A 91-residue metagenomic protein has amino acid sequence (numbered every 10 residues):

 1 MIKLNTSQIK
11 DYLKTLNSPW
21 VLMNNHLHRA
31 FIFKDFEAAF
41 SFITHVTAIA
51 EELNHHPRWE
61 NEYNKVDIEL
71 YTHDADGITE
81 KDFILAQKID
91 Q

Functional and structural regions predicted by a protein language model:
M1-K34: N-terminal first-folded block
T6-N17, P57, N64-H73: Structural preference for alpha-helix termini/caps and helix-kink/transition segments
S18, L22, H45-P57: Short arginine-rich
N24-H26, N61-K65: Short Gly/Ser/Thr- and Asp/Glu-enriched loop/turn motifs at secondary-structure junctions
K34-A38, T44-A48, W59, H73: Ser/Thr-rich, low-complexity intrinsically disordered terminal regions
L53-E62, Q87-Q91: A short N-terminal helical cap/helix-turn-helix that marks the beginning of AMP-binding/adenylate-forming
I68-Q91: C-terminal structural segments of small proteins and small subunits
